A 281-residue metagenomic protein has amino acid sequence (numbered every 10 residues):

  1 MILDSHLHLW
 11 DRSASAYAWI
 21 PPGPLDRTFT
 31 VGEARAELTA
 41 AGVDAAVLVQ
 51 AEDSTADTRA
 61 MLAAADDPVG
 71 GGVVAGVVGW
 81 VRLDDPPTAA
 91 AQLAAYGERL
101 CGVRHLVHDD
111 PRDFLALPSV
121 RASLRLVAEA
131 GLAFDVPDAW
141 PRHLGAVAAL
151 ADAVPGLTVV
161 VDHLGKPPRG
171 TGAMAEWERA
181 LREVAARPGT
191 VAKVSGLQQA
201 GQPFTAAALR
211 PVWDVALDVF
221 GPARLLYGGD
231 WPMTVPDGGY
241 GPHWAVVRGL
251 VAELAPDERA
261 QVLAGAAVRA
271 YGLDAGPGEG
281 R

Functional and structural regions predicted by a protein language model:
M1-A60, A65-D66, A245: An N-terminally biased module of ancient metal coordination in phosphate/nucleic-acid-related enzymes
M1-L3, R27-A45, V215, V219-L226 (+1 more regions): Mid-to-C-terminal alpha-helical segments outside catalytic/metal-binding sites
H6, A46, M61, V77 (+7 more regions): Conserved, mostly hydrophobic/aromatic
I20-R27, Q50, V78-D84, D109-F114 (+1 more regions): Active-site mouth loops of central-metabolism enzymes
F29-A34, A56-D57, P87-A91, L144-G145 (+1 more regions): Alpha-helical scaffolding within the catalytic cores of extracellular/periplasmic polymer-degrading hydrolases
T55-R142, A148-A149, V191-A200, A207: Active-site gating/metal-coordination segments in enzymes
A56-V78, L157, V212-D218, H243-L250: Short, electropositive alpha-helical surface patch
L115-L226, G280: Catalytic pocket-lining loop regions of alpha/beta-barrel enzymes, especially the amidohydrolase/enolase/GH5 lineages
